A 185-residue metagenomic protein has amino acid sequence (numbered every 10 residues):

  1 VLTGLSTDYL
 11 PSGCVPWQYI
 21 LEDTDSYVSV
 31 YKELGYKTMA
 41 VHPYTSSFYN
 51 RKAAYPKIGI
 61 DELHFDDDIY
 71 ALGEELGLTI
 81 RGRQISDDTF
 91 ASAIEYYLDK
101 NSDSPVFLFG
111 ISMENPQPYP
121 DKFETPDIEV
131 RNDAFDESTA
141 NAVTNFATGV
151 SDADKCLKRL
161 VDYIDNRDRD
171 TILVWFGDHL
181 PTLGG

Functional and structural regions predicted by a protein language model:
V1-G185: Solvent-exposed soluble domains appended to multi-pass membrane proteins
